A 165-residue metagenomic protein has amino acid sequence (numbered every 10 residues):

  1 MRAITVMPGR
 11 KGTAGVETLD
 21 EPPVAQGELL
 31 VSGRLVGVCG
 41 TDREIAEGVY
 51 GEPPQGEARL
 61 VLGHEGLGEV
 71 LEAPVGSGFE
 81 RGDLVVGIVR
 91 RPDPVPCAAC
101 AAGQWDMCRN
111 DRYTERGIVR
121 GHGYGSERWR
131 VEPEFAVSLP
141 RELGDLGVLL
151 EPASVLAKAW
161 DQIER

Functional and structural regions predicted by a protein language model:
M1-A3: Extreme N-terminal starter segment of soluble prokaryotic enzymes
R10-V16, G40-T41: Short N-terminal binding/cap micro-motifs at the start of the first secondary-structure element
D20-E21, E57-G63, R116-G121, E127: Short Gly/Pro-enriched turn/cap motifs at secondary-structure boundaries
P22-V36, Y50-A98, F135, P140-E142: Glycine-rich beta-strand-centered segment in the early N-terminal region that forms part of a ligand/cofactor-binding
V36-G37, A153: Proline-glycine-enriched beta-turn/loop adjacent to the NAD(P) cofactor-binding site in Rossmann-like oxidoreductases
T41-E47: Cytochrome P450 core scaffold surrounding the K-helix E-X-X-R motif and the conserved "meander" helix-loop region
P94-R165: NAD(P)H dinucleotide-binding glycine-rich loop of Rossmann-like/cofactor-binding domains, especially the beta1-alpha1
